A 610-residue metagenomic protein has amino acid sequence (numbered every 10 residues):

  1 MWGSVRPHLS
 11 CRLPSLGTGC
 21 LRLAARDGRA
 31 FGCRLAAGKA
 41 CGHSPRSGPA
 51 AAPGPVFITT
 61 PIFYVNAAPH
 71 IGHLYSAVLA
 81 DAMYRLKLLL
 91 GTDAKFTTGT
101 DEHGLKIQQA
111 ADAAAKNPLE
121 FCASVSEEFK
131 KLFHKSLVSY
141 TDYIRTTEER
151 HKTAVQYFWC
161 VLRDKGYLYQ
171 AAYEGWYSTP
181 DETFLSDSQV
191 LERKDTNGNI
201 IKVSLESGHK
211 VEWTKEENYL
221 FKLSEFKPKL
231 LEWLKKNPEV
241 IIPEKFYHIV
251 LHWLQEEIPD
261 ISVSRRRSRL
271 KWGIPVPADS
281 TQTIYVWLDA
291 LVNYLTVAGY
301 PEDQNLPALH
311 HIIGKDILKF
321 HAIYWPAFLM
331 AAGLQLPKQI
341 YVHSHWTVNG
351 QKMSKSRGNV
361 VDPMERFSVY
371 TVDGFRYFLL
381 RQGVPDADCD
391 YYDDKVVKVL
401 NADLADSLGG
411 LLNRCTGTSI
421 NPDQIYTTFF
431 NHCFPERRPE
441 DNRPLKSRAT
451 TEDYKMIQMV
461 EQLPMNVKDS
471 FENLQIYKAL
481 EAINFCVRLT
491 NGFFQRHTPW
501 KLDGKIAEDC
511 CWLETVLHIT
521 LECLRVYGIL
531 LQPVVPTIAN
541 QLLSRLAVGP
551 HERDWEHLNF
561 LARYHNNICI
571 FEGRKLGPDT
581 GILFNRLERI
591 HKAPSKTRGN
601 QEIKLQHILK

Functional and structural regions predicted by a protein language model:
M1-P55, I62, K95, A171-W176 (+5 more regions): Basic, alpha-helical terminal appendages of large translation-related enzymes
W2-G3, L16-G17, A24-A25, G32-E239 (+1 more regions): N-terminal, positively charged nucleic-acid-binding surface of large information/translation enzymes
S44-T98, R150-A154, I201-D423, E481-I483: Structured secondary-structure scaffolds
V138, L168, E239-V240, P259-D260 (+12 more regions): Intrinsically disordered or highly flexible coil/loop and linker segments, enriched in small and charged/polar residues
W176-E182, S344-W346, D394-V396, I425-R438 (+2 more regions): A glycine-rich phosphate-binding loop feature that marks nucleotide/adenosyl-phosphate handling sites
S368, V372-L379, Y454, L489-R496: Long amphipathic alpha-helical segments
V384-A387, Y391-K395, L400, T418 (+1 more regions): Long, amphipathic alpha-helical stalk/connector segments used for oligomerization, subunit docking, or mechanical
S407-G410, R414, K455, M459-Q462 (+4 more regions): Charged, amphipathic alpha-helical oligomerization/scaffolding segments
